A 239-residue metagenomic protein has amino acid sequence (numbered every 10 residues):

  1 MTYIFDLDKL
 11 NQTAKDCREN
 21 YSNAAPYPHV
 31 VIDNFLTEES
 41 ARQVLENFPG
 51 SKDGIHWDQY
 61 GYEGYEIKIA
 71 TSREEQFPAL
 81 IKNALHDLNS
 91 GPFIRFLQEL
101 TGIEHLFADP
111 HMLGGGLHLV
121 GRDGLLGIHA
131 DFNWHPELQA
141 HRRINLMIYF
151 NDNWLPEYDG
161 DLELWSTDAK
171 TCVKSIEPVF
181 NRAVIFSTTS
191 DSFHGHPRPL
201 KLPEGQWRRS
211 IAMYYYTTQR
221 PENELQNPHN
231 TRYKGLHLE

Functional and structural regions predicted by a protein language model:
M1-A25, N230-E239: Fe(II)/2-oxoglutarate
F5, K9, R18-T101: Non-heme Fe(II)/2-oxoglutarate
L10, T37, A41, I81 (+8 more regions): A structural signal for well-ordered alpha-helical scaffolds and beta->alpha junctions
H29, H129, H194-H196: Histidine-centered active-site/metal-ligand motif
V31, F107-P110, G116, I185-F186 (+1 more regions): A structural signal for short, well-ordered beta-strand segments and their strand-loop junctions that often border
E46-S51, Q76, L80, L85-R142: Non-heme Fe(II) oxygenase catalytic core, chiefly the N-lobe of the double-stranded beta-helix
N133-R142, N151-E239: Catalytic core of Fe(II)/2-oxoglutarate
N145-M147: Eukaryotic charged/polar low-complexity linker/IDR segments
